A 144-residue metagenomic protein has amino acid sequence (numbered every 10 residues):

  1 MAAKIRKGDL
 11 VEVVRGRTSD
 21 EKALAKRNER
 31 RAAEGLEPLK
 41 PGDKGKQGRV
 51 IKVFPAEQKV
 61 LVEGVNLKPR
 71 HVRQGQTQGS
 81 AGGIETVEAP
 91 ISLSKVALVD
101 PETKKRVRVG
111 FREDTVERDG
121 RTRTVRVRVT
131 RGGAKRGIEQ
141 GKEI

Functional and structural regions predicted by a protein language model:
M1-V72, R121-T124, T130-I144: Ribosome large-subunit tunnel/peptidyl-transferase-proximal elements
E21, Q58, T77, K95-V96 (+1 more regions): Alpha-helix termini
L61, P69-Q76, V87-S92: A short macromolecule-binding patch
I84-I144: Long, low-complexity intrinsically disordered regions
